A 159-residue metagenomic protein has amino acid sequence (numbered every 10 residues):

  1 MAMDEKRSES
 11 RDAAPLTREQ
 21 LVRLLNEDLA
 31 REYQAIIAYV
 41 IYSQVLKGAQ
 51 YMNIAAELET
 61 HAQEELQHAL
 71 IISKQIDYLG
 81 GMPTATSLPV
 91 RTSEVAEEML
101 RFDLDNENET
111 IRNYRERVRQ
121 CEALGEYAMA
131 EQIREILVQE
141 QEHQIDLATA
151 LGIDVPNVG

Functional and structural regions predicted by a protein language model:
M1-G159: Iron-associated oxidoreductase/ferritin-like identity signal
